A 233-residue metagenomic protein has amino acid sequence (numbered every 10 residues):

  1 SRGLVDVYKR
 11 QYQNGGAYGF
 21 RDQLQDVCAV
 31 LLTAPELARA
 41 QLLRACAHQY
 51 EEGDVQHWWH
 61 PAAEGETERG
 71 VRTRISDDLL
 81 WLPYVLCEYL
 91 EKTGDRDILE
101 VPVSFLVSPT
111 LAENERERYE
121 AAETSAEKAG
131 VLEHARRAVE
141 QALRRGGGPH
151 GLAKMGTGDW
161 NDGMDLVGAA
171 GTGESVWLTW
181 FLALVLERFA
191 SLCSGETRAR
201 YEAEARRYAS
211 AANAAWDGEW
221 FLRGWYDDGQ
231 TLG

Functional and structural regions predicted by a protein language model:
S1-Y8: Short, small-residue-biased leader/transition segments that mark boundaries at the very start of proteins
R2, R21, T33, T93 (+1 more regions): Residue-level signal for short amphipathic helical patches enriched in basic/charged and nearby hydrophobic residues
K9-Q23, E66-D77, T124, D165-T179 (+1 more regions): Solvent-exposed loop and edge beta-strand segments that line ligand/cofactor-binding and catalytic clefts
D22-Q23, A38-Q41, D78, L82-L86 (+4 more regions): Extended, hydrophobic alpha-helical segments in both membrane/secreted and soluble proteins
Q25-A29, G171, R198-E204: Alpha-helical scaffold segments that form or flank carboxylate-/histidine-based iron centers
V27-A34, A38, L42-P149, S175-A183: Aromatic-rich carbohydrate-recognition surfaces in CAZymes
E51-A63, L99-E100, K154-G168, W220-G233: Conserved catalytic-core motifs characterized by acidic clusters
Q56-H57, F181-G233: Catalytic cores of carbohydrate-active enzymes
